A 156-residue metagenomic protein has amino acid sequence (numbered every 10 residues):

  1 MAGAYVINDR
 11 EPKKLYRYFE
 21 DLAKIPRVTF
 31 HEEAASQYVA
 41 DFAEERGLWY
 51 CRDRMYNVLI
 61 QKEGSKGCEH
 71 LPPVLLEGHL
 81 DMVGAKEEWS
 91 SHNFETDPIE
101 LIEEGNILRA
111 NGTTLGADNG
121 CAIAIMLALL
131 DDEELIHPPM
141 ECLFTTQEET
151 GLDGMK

Functional and structural regions predicted by a protein language model:
M1-I7, D21, V83-N93: Phosphate-binding glycine-rich loops and adjacent basic patches that engage nucleotide phosphates, nucleic-acid
A2-F30: N-terminal capping segment at the start of a domain
K13, E33-A34, A117, A124: Residue-level recognition of alpha-helix initiation/capping sites
R17-D21, Y38-D41, I125-A128: Alpha-helical scaffold segments in soluble metabolic enzymes
E20-K24, V28, E44, L48 (+2 more regions): Generic secondary-structure signature for well-ordered alpha-helical cores
V28-P72: A non-catalytic alpha/beta surface segment that caps or lines the substrate-entry region of metallo-dependent hydrolase
C68-P139, F144-T145, E149: Active-site metal-coordination/substrate-binding segment of hydrolases, especially metallo-dependent peptidases
D153-K156: A short secondary-structure junction signal
